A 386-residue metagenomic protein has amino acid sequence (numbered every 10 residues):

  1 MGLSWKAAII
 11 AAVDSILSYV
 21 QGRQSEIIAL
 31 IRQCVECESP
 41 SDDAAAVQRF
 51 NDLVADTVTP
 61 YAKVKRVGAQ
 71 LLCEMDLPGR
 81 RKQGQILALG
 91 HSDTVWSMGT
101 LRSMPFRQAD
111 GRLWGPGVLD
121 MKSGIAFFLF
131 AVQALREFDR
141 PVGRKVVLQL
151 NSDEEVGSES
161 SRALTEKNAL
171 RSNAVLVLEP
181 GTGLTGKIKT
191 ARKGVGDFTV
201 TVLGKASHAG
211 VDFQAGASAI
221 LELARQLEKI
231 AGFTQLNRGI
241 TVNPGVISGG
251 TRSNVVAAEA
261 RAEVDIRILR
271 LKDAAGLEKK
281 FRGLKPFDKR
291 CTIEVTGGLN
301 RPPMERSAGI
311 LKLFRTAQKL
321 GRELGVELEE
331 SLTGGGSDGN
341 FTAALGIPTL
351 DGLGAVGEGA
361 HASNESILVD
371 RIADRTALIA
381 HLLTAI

Functional and structural regions predicted by a protein language model:
A12-P116, E137-V142, K319, G339: Acidic/His- and Gly-rich active-site-bordering loop/insert found across diverse amide/peptide-bond hydrolases
V13-S15, A29, E36-P40, P180-T185 (+2 more regions): Metal-dependent amide/peptide-bond hydrolase catalytic core, centered on the "pita-bread" metallohydrolase fold
A88-G90, Q149-N151, L176-E179, T201-L203 (+1 more regions): Short beta-strand segments
D93-A109, L176, K189-T201: Acidic-glycine-rich active-site phosphate/pyrophosphate-binding loop
W96, R112-A126, H208: Glycine/serine-rich anion-binding loops at beta->alpha junctions that coordinate negatively charged ligand groups
M121-A191: Acidic/histidine-rich catalytic neighborhood of metal-dependent amide-processing enzymes
